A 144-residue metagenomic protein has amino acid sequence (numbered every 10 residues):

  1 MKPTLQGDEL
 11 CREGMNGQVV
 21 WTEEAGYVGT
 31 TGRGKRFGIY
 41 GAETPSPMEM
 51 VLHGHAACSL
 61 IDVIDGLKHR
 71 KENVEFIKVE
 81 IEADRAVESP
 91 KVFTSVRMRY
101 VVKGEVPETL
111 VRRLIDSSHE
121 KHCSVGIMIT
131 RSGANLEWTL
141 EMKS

Functional and structural regions predicted by a protein language model:
M1-H53, I64-S144: Extended beta-strand/beta-hairpin segments
H55-C58: Alpha-helical metal-binding/catalytic segments enriched in His/Glu/Asp
L60-D62: Ribosome-associated translation termination/rescue signal centered on the conserved GGQ peptidyl-tRNA hydrolysis loop
